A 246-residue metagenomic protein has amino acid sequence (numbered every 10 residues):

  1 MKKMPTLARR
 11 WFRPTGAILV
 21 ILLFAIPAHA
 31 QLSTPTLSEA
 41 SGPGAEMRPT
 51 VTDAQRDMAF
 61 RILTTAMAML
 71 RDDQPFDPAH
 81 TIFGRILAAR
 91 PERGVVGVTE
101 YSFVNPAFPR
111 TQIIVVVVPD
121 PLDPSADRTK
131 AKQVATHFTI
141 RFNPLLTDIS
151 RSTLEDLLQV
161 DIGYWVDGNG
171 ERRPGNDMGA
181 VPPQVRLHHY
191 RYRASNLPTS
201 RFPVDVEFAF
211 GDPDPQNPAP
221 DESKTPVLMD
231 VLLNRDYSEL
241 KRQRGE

Functional and structural regions predicted by a protein language model:
M1-M4, Q31: Initiator methionine at the very start of the polypeptide chain
K3-I18: Bacterial N-terminal signal peptides that target proteins for export
P5-T6, R90-E92, D177-P182: Short linear motifs in intrinsically disordered
T15, Q31-S33, Y190: Compositionally biased, intrinsically disordered low-complexity segments enriched in polar/proline residues
T15-P27: Bacterial N-terminal signal peptides
Q31-N169, Y237-E246: Short helix/turn-capping signatures at newly exposed starts of structured segments
A68-M69, L145, M178-E246: An acidic-aromatic pocket/loop used at catalytic or ligand-binding sites
A135-T139, R172-D177, L187-Y190: Surface-exposed aromatic
